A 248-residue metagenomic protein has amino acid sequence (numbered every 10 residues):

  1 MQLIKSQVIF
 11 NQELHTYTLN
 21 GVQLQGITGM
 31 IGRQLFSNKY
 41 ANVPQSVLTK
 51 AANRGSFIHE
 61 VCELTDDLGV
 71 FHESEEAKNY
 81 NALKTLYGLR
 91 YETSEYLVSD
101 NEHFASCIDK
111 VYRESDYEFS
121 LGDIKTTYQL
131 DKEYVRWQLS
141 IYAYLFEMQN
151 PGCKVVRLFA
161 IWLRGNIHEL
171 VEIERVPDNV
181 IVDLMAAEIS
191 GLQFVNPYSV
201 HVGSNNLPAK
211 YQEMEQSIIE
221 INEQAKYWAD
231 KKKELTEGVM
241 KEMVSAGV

Functional and structural regions predicted by a protein language model:
M1-C107, R113, D230, E237: Metal-dependent nuclease catalytic cores that hydrolyze phosphodiester bonds in DNA/RNA, characterized by
E13-H15, Y117, N166: Beta-strand-connecting loop/turn residues
S46-L48, T127-L130: A short glycine/serine-rich beta->alpha loop
I58-H59, S106-Y128, Y142, I221: Conserved catalytic cores of phosphodiester-cleaving nucleases, focusing on short active-site segments
L89, Y117-F119, V155: A general structural motif
T93, L121-D123, F159-A160: A structural signal for short, well-ordered beta-strand segments and their strand-loop junctions that often border
D100, D131-E133, Y144-G247: Metal-dependent nuclease catalytic regions and adjoining charged, substrate-binding loops involved in nucleic-acid end
V135-Q138: Short, conserved glycine- and acidic-residue-centered signature motifs in active-site or ligand-binding loops
